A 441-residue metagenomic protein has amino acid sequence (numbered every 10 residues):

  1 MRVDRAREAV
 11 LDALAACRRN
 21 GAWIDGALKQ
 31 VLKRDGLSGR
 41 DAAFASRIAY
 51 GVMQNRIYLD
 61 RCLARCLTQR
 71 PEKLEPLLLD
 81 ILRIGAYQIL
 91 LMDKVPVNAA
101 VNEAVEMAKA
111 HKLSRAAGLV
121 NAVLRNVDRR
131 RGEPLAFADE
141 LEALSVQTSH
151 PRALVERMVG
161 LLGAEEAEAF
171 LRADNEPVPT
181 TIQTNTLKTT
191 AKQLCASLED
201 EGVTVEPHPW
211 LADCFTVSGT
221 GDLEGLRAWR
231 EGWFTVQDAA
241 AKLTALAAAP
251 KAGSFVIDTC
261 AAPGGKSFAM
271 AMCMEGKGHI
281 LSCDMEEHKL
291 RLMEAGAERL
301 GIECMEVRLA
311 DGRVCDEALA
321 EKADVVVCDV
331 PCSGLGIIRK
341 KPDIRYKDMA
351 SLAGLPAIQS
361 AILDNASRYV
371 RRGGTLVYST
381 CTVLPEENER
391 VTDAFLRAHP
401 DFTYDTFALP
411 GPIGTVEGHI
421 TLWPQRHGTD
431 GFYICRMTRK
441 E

Functional and structural regions predicted by a protein language model:
M1-E441: S-adenosylmethionine
